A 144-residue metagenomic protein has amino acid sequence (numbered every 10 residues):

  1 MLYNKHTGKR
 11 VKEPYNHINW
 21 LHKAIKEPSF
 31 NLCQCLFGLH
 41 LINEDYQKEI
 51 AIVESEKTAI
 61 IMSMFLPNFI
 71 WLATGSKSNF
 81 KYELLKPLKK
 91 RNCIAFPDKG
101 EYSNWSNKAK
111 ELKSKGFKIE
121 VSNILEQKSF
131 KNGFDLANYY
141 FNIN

Functional and structural regions predicted by a protein language model:
M1-L88: Phosphate-handling DNA/RNA-contact segment within nucleic-acid enzymes
D45-K48, A59-N144: TOPRIM fold recognition
